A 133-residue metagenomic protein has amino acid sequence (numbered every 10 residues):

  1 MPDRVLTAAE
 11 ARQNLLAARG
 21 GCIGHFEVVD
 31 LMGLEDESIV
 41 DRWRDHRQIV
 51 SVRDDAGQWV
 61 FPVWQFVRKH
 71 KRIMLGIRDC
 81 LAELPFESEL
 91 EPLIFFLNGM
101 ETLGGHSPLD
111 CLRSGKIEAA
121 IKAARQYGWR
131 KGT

Functional and structural regions predicted by a protein language model:
M1-T133: Non-transmembrane "mature" sequence context
